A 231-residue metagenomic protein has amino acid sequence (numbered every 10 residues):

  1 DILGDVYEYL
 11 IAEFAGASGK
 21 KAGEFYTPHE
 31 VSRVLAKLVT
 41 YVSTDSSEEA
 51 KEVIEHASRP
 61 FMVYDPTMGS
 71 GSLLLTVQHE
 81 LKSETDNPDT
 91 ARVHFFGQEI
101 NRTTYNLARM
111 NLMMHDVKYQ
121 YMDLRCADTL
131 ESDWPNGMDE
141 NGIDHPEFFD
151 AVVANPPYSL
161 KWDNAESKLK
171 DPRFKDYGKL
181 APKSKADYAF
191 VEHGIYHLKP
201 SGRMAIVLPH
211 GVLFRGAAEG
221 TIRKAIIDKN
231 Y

Functional and structural regions predicted by a protein language model:
D1-S18, A22-E24: Long recognition/docking surfaces used for binding and targeting
K21-H29, K179-S184: Short acidic-aromatic active-site loops that bind/stabilize oxyanions
F25-A151, S159-D163, L208-G211, R215-Y231: Conserved S-adenosyl-L-methionine
T76, A189-H193: Short, conserved SAM-binding segment of the class I
Y158-A189, A205, H210-G211, R215 (+1 more regions): Mobile active-site "lid"/loop adjacent to the S-adenosyl-L-methionine
L198-M204: Short glycine-dipeptide loop
